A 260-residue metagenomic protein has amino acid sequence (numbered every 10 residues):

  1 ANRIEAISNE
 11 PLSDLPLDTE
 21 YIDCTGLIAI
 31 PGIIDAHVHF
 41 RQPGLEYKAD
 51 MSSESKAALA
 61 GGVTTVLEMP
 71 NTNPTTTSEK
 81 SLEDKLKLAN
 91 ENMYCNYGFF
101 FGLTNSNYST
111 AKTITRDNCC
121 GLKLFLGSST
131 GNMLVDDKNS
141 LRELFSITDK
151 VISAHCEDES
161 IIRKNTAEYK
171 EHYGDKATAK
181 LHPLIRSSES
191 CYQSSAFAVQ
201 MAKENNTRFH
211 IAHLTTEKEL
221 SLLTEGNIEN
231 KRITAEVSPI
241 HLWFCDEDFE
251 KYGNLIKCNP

Functional and structural regions predicted by a protein language model:
A1-P31: Histidine-rich, glycine-flanked metal-binding segment
N2, G26, H37, A58 (+6 more regions): Divalent metal-coordination and catalytic microenvironments
C24-N92: Metal-associated gating/positioning segment near the N- to mid-region
Y47-S55, N105-I114, F197: Short, acidic/polar
E68, G98-F101, R208-H213: Short catalytic-loop micro-motif centered on adjacent basic/acidic residues
K87-L103: A glycine-rich helix N-cap at a beta->alpha junction
S109-P260: Histidine/acidic residue-rich metal-binding segments in metalloenzymes
